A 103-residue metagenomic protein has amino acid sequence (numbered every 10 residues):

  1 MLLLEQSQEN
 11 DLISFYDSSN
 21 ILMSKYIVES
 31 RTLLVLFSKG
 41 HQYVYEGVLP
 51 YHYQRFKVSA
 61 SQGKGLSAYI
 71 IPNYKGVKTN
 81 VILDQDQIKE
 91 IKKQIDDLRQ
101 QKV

Functional and structural regions predicted by a protein language model:
M1-V103: Acidic/histidine-enriched, beta-strand-rich ligand/metal-binding domains
